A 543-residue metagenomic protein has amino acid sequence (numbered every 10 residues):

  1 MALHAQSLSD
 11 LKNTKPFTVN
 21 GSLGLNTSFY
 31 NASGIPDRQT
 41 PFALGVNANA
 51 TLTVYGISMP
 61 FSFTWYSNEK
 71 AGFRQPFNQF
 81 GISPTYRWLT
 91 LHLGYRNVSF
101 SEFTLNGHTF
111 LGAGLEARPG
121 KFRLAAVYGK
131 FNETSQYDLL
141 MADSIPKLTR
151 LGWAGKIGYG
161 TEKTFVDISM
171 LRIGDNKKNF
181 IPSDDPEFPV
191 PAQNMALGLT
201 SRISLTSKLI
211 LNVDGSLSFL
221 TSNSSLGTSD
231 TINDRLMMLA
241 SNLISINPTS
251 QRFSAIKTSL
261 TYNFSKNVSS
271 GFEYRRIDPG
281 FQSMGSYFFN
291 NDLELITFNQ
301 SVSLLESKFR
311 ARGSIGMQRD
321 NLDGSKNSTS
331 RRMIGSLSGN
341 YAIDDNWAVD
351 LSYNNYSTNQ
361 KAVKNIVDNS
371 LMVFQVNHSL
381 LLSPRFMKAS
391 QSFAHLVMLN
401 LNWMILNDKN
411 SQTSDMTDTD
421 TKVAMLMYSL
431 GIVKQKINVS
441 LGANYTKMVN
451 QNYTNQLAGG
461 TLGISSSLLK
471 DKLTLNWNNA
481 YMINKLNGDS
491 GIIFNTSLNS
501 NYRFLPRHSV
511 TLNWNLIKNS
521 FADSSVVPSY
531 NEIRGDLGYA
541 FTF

Functional and structural regions predicted by a protein language model:
A2-A5: Sec/Tat signal peptide C-region and signal peptidase I cleavage site
S7-G34, T40-F42, L52-F61, P84-L93 (+4 more regions): Transmembrane beta-strand segments of Gram-negative outer membrane beta-barrel proteins
Y30-I82, S99, T231, E532: Transmembrane beta-barrel domains of Gram-negative outer membranes and organellar outer membranes
Q39-N47, Q75, G155-I157, V166-R172 (+1 more regions): Exposed, low-structure sequence patches enriched in small/polar residues
T64-F131, S259-S269, R276-P279: Outer membrane beta-barrel
F73, T104-L105, Q136-L140, N179-F180 (+3 more regions): Short secondary-structure transition/capping segments
V98-T104, S144-P146, D185-A192, N247-P248 (+1 more regions): Outer-membrane beta-barrel proteins
E133, Y137-Q193, L205: Hydrophobic, small-residue-rich alpha-helical packing segments that form membrane-like cores
